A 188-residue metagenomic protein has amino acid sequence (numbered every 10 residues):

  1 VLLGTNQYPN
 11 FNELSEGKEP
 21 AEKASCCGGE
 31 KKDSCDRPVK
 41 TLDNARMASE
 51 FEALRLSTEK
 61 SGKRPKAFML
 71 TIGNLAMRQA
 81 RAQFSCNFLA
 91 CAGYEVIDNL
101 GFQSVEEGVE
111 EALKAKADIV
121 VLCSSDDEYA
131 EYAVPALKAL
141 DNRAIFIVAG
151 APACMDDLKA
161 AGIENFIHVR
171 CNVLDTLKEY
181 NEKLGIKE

Functional and structural regions predicted by a protein language model:
V1-S124: Non-catalytic terminal/interface segments that mediate subunit docking, oligomerization, and allosteric communication
T58-T71, V134-F146, N181: Long, low-complexity, intrinsically disordered polar/charged segments
N74-Q79, E128-E131, C154-D156: Flexible loop/turn segments at secondary-structure boundaries
Q83, E106, V134, P152-D156: Residue-level marker for well-ordered alpha-helical positions
V105, E128-L137, T176: Active-site-adjacent beta->alpha loops and helix N-cap segments on the catalytic face of soluble alpha/beta enzymes
V109-A117, A136-L137, Y180-L184: Short low-complexity, flexible loop/linker segments enriched in glycine and/or proline with clustered acidic
S124-S125, A151: Active-site-proximal beta-strand/loop segments in catalytic clefts of secreted hydrolases
K138-E188: Peripheral docking tails and interdomain loops at the edges of cofactor- or intermediate-handling domains
